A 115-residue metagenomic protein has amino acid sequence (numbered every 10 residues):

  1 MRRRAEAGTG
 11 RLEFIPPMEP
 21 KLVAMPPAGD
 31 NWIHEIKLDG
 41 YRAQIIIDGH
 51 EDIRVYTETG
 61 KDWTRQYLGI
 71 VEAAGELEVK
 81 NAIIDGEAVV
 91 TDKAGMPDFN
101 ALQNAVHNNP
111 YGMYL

Functional and structural regions predicted by a protein language model:
M1-L115: Catalytic cores of nucleic-acid ligases and guanylyltransferases
